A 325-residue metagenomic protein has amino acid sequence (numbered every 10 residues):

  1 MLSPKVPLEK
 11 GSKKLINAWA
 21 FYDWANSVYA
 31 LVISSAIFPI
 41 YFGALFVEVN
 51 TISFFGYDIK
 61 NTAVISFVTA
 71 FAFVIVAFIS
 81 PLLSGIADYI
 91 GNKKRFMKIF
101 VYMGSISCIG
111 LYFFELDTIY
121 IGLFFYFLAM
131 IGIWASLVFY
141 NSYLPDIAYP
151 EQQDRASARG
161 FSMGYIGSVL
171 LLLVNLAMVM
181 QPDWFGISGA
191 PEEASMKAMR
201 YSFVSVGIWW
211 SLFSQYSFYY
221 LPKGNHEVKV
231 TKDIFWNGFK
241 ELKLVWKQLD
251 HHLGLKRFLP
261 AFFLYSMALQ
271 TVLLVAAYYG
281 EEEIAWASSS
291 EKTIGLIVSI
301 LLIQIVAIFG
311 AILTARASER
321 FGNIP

Functional and structural regions predicted by a protein language model:
L2-N17, P222-P260: Juxtamembrane intracellular "pre-TM" segments in multi-pass secondary transporters
I33-T62, L274-I294: Short amphipathic helix-loop junctions that connect adjacent transmembrane helices in Major Facilitator Superfamily/SLC
F73-P81, V169, Q304-I312: Residue-level signature of mid-helix packing/kink "hotspots" within the transmembrane helices of 12-pass Major
A87-Y102, E319-P325: Cytoplasmic membrane-interface "Motif A"-like loop-to-helix N-cap segments of 12-TM Major Facilitator Superfamily
K98-D117: C-terminal ends and interior cores of transmembrane alpha-helices in multi-pass membrane transporters/permeases
S107, T118-S136, L264: Hydrophobic core of transmembrane alpha-helices in multi-pass small-molecule transporters, especially MFS/SLC-type
S157-V179: Glycine-rich segments within core transmembrane alpha-helices of 12-TM secondary carriers
L296-E319: Transmembrane alpha-helices of Major Facilitator/SLC transporters
